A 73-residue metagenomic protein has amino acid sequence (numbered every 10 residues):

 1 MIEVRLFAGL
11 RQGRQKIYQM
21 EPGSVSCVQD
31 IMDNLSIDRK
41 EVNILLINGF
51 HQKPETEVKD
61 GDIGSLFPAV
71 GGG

Functional and structural regions predicted by a protein language model:
M1-G72: Ubiquitin-like/PB1-type beta-grasp interaction modules and other compact soluble beta-rich domains
